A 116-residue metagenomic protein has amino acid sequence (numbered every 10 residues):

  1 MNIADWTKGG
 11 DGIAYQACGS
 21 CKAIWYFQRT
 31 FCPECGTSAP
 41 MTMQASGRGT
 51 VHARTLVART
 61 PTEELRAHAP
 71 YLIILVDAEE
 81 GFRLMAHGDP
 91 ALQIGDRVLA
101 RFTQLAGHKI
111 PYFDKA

Functional and structural regions predicted by a protein language model:
M1-I13, A106-Y112: Flexible extramembrane loops and terminal tails that flank transmembrane helices in small membrane-associated subunits
G12-Y15, R29: Residues immediately within or flanking Cys/His clusters that coordinate Zn2+ in small zinc-binding modules
G19-S20, E34-T37: Short, cysteine/histidine-rich loop/knuckle motifs that typically chelate Zn2+
Y26, A39-M41: Short functional micro-motifs and their immediate structural scaffolds
G49-H52: Conserved hydrophobic positions within beta-strands
R54-T60: Short, conserved beta-turn/loop elements at beta-strand boundaries and strand-helix junctions
A67-F82: Short, basic/aromatic beta-hairpin or loop at an interaction surface
G81-A116: Well-ordered alpha/beta subsegment
